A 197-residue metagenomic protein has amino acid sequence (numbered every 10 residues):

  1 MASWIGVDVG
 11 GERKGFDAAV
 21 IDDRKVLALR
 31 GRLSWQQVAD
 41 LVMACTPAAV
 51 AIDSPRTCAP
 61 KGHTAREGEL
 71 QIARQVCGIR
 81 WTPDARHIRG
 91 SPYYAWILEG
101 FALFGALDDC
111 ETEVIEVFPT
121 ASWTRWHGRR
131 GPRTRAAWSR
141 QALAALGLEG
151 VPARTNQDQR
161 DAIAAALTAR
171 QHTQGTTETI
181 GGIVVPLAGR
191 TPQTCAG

Functional and structural regions predicted by a protein language model:
M1-G197: Phosphate- and other anionic-substrate recognition elements at nucleic-acid/protein interfaces
